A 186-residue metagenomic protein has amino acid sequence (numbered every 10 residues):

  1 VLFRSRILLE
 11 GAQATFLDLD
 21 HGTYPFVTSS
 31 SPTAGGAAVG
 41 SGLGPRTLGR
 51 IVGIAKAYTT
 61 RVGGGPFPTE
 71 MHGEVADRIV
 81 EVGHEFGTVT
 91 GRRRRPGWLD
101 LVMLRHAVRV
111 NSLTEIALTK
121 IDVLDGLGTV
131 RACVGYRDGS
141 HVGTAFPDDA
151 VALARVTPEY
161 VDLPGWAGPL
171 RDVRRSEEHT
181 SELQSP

Functional and structural regions predicted by a protein language model:
V1-S181: Non-transmembrane, aqueous-exposed alpha-helical and coiled segments at domain scale
E182-P186: Short "domain-exit" segments at the C-terminal end of structured domains
